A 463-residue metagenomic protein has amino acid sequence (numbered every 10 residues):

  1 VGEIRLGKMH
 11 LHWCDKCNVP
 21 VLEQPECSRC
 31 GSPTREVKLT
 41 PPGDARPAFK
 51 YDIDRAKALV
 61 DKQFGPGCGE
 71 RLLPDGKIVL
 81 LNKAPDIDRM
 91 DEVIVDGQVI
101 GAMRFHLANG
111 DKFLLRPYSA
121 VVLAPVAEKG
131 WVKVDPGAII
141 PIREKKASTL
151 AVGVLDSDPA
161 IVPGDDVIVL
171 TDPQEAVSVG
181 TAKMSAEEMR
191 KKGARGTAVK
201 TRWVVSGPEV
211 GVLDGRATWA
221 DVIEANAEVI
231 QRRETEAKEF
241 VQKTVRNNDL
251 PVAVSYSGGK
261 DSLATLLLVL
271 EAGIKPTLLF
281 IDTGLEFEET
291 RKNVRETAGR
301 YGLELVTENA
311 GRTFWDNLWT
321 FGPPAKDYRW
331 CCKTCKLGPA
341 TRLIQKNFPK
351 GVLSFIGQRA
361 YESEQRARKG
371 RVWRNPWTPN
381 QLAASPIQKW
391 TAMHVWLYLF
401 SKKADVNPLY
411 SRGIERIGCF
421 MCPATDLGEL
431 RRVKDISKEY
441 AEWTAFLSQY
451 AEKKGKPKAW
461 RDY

Functional and structural regions predicted by a protein language model:
V1-S255, L263, L267-P276, T283-E286 (+1 more regions): RNA-binding accessory domains that recognize and position tRNA/RNA substrates
G2-W13, V19-R29, E36, I139-R143 (+3 more regions): Nucleotide-activated chemistry modules centered on ATP-dependent adenylation/adenylyltransferase
